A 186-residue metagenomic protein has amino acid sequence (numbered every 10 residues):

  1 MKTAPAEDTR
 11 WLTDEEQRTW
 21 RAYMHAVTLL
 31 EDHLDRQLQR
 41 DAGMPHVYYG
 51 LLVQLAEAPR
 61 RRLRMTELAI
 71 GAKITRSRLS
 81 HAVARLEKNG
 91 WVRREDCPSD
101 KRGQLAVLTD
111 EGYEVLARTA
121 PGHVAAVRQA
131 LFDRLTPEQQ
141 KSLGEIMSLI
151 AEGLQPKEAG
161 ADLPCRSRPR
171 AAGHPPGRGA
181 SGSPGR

Functional and structural regions predicted by a protein language model:
M1-D14, P137-R186: C-terminal regulatory/oligomerization modules of transcriptional regulators
K2-E7, A84-S142: Charged, amphipathic alpha-helical coiled-coil/dimerization segments
L12-E15, M44, L63, L108 (+1 more regions): Alpha-helical hairpin
E16-Q54, E145, L149-L154: N-terminal amphipathic alpha-helix
L30, L34, A72, V115-R134 (+1 more regions): Alpha-helical linker/hinge and terminal dimerization helices associated with HTH transcriptional regulators
D32-T75, K141, D162-P164: N-terminal helix-turn-helix DNA-binding core of bacterial DNA-binding proteins
M65, V83-A84: Short, hydrophobic-biased segments on the C-terminal half of alpha helices that form "recognition helices"
